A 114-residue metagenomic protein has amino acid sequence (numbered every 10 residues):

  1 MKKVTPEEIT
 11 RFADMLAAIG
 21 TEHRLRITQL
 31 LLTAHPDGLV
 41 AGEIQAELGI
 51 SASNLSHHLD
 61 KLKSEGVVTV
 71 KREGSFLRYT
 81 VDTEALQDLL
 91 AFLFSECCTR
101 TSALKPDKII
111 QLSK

Functional and structural regions predicted by a protein language model:
M1-F12, Q29-T33, Q87-K114: Amphipathic alpha-helical dimerization/coiled-coil segments that flank or bridge DNA-binding/regulatory modules
E7, R11-S51, E73-A85: N-terminal helix-turn-helix DNA-binding core of bacterial DNA-binding proteins
R24, H57-H58: Histidine-centered divalent metal-coordination motifs
I44, L55, R72-E73, T83-E84 (+3 more regions): Short alpha-helix boundary/capping motifs
A46, K63-S64: Alpha-helical residues within the helix-turn-helix
S51-A52, H58: Short coil turns linking two alpha-helices in DNA-binding domains
